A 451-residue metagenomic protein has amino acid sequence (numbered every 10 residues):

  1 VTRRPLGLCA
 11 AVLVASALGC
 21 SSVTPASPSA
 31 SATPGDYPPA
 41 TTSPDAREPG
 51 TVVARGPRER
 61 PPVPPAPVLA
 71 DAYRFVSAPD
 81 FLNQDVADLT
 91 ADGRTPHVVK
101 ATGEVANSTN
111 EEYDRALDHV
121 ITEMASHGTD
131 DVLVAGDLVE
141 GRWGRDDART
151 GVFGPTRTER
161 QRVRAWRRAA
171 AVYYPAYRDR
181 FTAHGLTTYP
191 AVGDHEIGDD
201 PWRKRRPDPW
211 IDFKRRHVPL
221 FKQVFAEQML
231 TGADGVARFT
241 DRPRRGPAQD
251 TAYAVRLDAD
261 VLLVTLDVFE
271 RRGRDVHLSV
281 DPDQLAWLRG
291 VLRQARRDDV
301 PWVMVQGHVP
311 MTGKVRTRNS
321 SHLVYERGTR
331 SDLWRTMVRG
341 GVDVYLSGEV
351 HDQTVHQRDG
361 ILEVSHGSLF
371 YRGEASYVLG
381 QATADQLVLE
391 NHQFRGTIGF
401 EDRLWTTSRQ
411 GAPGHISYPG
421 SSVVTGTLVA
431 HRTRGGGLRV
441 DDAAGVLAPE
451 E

Functional and structural regions predicted by a protein language model:
V1-A10: Bacterial N-terminal signal peptides that target proteins for export
A17-G19: C-terminal motif of bacterial Sec signal peptides marking the signal peptidase cleavage site
S21-P28: Bacterial lipoprotein signal-peptidase II cleavage site
P34-R167: N-terminal active-site segment of His-dependent metallophosphoesterases
G35, P44-E48, Q381-E451: A short C-terminal boundary segment appended to hydrolase-like catalytic domains
P44, E48-P65, P96-T102, G144-R297 (+4 more regions): Extended active-site neighborhood of metal-dependent phosphoesterases/phosphodiesterases
P67, Y113-D131, T182-A183, R256-T265 (+2 more regions): His/acidic metal-ligating clusters that form di-metal
D80, G136-D137, G193-D194, H308 (+1 more regions): Active-site glycine-centered loops adjacent to acidic/histidine catalytic or metal-binding residues that shape
